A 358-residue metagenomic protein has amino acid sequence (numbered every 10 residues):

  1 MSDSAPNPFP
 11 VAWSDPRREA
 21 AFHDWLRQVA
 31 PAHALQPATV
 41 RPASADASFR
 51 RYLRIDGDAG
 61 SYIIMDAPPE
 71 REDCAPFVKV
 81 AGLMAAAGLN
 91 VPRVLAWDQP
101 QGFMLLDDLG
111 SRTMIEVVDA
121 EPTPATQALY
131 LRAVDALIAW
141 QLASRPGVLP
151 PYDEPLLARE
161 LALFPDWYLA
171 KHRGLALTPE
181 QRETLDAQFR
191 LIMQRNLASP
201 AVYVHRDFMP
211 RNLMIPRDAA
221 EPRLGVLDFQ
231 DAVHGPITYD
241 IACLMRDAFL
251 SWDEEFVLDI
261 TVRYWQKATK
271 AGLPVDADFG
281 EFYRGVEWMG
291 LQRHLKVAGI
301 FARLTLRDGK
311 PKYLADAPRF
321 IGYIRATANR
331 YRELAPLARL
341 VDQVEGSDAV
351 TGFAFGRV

Functional and structural regions predicted by a protein language model:
S2-H33: Juxta-kinase regulatory segment immediately upstream of eukaryotic protein kinase catalytic domains
F22, V29-P31, R145-P150, L156 (+4 more regions): An alpha-helical support segment within catalytic cores of ATP-dependent transferases
Q36-R41: Conserved N-terminal boundary motif of the eukaryotic protein kinase catalytic domain
A43, S48-L157, A162-L163, L169-G174 (+2 more regions): ATP-binding pocket architecture of kinase catalytic cores
F49-D56, I64, V94, F103-M104 (+2 more regions): Active-site acidic catalytic loop and adjacent metal/ATP-binding pocket of ATP-dependent phosphoryl transfer enzymes
L129, H205, Q230-I237, Y283-L291: Secondary-structure capping and boundary motifs in well-ordered enzyme cores
P165-H172, T238-P274, W288-D308, F320-T327: Active-site activation/catalytic loop segments of kinase-like enzymes and analogous catalytic loops in related
K296-V358: ATP/Mg2+ or Mg2+-diphosphate-binding catalytic cores that bind nucleotide phosphates or diphosphates via glycine-rich
